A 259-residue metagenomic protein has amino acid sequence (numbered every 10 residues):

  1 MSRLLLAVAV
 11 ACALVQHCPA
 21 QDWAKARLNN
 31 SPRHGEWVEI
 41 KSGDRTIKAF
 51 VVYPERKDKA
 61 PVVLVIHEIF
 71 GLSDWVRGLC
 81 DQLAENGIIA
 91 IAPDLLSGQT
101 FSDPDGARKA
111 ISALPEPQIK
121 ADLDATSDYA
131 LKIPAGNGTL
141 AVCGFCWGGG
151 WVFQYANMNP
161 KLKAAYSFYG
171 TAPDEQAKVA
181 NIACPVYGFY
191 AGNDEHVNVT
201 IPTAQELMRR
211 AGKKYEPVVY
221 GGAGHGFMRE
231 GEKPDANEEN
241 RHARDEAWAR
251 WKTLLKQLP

Functional and structural regions predicted by a protein language model:
L5-Q16: Bacterial N-terminal signal peptides
A24, L28-P32, E36-L131, M228-K233: Serine-hydrolase catalytic machinery in alpha/beta-hydrolase-like enzymes
P134-F145: Alpha/beta-hydrolase fold nucleophile elbow
G144-G148, V152: Gly/Ala-rich beta-loop-alpha elbow adjacent to hydrolase catalytic centers
K161-T171: A conserved short beta-strand
I182, G188-Y190: Short beta-strand/loop motif that positions the catalytic acidic residue of the alpha/beta-hydrolase fold
N193-N198: Acidic catalytic loop of the alpha/beta-hydrolase fold
R209, K214-P259: C-terminal catalytic histidine-bearing segment of alpha/beta-hydrolase fold enzymes
